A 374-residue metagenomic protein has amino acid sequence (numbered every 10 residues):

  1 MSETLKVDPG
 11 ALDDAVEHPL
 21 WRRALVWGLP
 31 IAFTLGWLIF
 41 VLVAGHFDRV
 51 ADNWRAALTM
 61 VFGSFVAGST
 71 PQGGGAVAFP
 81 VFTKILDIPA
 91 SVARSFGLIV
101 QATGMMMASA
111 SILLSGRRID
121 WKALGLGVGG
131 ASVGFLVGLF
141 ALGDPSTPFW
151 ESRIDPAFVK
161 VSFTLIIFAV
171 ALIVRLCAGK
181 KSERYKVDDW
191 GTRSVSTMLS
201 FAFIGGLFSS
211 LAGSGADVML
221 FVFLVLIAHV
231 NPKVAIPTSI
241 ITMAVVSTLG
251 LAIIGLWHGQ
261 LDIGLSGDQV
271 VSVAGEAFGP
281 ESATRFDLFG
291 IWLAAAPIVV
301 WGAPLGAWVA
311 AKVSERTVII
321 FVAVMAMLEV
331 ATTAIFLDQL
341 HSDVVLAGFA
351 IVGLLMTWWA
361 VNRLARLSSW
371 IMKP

Functional and structural regions predicted by a protein language model:
M1-G63, K84, A90, L114-L207 (+2 more regions): Juxtamembrane transmembrane-helix boundary motif
F65-A76, S209-D217, V234: Short helix-coil transition sites and intra-membrane helix breaks within transmembrane domains of multi-pass
G73-G74, M106, V133, V137 (+2 more regions): Residue positions within transmembrane alpha-helices of multi-pass solute transporters
G75-D120, L124: Juxtamembrane transmembrane-helix termini in multi-pass membrane transport proteins
V77, A110, L136, F140 (+3 more regions): Residue-level hotspots within transmembrane alpha-helices of multi-pass secondary transporters
A78-V92, D217-V234: Interfacial segments of multi-pass membrane proteins
R94-M105, V128, S132, S239-S247 (+1 more regions): Transmembrane helix-bundle signature of multi-pass membrane transporters/permeases
F223-G250, G267-Q269: Transmembrane helical segments that form the transport core of multi-pass membrane transport proteins
